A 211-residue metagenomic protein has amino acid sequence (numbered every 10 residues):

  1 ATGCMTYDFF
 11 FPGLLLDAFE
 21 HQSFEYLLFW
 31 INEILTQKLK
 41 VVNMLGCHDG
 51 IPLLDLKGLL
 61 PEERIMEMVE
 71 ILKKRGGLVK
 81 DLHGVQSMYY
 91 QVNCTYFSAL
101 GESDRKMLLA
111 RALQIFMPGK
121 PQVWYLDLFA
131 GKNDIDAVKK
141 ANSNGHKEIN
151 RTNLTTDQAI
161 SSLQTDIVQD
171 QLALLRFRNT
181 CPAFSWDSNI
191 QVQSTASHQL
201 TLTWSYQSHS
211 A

Functional and structural regions predicted by a protein language model:
A1-A211: Active-site and adjacent substrate-binding regions of carbohydrate-active enzymes
